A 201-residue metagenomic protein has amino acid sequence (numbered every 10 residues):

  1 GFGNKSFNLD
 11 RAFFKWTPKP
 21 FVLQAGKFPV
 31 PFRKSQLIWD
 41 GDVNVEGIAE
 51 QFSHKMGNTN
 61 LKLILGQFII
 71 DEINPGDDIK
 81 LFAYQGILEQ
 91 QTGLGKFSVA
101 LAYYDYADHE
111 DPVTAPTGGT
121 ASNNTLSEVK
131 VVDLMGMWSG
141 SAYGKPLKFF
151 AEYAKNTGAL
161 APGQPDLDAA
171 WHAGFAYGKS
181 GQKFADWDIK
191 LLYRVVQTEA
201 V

Functional and structural regions predicted by a protein language model:
G1-Y106, L167, W171-V201: Outer membrane beta-barrel
L101-H109, Y153-T157: Glycine-rich beta-alpha junction loops
V113-V201: Outer-membrane beta-barrel pore domains
